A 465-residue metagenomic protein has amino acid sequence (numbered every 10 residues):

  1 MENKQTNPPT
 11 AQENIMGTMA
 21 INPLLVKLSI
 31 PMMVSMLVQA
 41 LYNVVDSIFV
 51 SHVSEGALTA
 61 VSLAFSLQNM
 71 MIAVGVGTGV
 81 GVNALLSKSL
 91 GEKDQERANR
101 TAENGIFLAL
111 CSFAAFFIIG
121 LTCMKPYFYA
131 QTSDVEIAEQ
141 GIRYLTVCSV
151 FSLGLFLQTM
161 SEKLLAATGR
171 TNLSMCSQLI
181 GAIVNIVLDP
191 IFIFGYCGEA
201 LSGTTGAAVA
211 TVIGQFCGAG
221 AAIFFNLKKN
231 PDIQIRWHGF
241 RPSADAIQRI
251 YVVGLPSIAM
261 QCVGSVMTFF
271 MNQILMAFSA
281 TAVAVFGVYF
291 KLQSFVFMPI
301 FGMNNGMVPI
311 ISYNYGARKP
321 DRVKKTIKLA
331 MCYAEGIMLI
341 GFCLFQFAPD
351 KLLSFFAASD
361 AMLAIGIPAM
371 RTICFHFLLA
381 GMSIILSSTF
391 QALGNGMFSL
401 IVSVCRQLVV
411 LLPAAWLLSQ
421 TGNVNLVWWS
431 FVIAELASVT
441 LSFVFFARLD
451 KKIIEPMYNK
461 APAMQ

Functional and structural regions predicted by a protein language model:
M1-S29, L86-L153, E199-L255, I311-H376 (+1 more regions): Short alpha-helical transmembrane segments in multi-pass integral membrane proteins
T18, N22-L41, V45, L67-V74 (+6 more regions): Residue-level signal for short hydrophobic patches within transmembrane helices of multi-pass membrane transporters
K27-D46, V147, Q158, G181 (+5 more regions): Transmembrane helical elements of multi-pass membrane transporters/channels
L37, L41-T59, F128-V135, I191-S202 (+5 more regions): Helix-terminus/linker motif at the lipid-water interface of multi-pass membrane proteins
F49-N69, V135-Q140, T204-G206, A246-V253 (+5 more regions): Interfacial/gating helices of multi-pass transporter permease domains
L58-I118, L155-S174, V285-C343, F347-P349 (+1 more regions): Small-residue-rich hydrophobic transmembrane alpha-helices
G79, C148-A166, S174-A182, A207-A222 (+4 more regions): Short runs within selected transmembrane alpha-helices of multi-pass transporters and secretion channels
G120, K163, D189, I193 (+7 more regions): Structural signal for membrane-spanning alpha-helices in multi-pass inner-membrane proteins, emphasizing helix cores
